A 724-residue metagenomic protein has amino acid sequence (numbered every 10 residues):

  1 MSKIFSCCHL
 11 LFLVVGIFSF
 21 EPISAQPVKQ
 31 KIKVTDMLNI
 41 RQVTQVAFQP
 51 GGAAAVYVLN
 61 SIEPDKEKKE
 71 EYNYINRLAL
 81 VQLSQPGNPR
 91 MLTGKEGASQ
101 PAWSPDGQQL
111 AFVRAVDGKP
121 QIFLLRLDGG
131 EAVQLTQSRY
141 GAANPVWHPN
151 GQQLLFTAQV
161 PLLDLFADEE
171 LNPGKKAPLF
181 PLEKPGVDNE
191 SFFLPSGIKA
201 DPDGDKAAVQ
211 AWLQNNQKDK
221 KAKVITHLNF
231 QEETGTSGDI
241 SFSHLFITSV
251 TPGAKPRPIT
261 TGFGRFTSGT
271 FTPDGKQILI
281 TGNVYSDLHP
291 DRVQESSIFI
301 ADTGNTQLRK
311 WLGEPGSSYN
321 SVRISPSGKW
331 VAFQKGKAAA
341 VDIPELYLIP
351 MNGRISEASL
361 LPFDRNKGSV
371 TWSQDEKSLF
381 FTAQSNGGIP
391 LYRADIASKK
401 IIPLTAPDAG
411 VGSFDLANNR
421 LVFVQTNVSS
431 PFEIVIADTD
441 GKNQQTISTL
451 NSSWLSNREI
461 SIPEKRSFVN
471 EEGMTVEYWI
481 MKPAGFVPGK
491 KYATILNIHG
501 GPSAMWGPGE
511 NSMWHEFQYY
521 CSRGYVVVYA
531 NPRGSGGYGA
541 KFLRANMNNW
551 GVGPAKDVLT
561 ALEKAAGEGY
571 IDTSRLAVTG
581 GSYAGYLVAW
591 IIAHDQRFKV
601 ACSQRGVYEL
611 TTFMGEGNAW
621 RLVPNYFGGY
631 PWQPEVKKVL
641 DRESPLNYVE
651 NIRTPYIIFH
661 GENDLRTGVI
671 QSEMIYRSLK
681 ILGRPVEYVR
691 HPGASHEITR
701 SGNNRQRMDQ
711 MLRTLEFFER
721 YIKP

Functional and structural regions predicted by a protein language model:
A47, V58-L59, E63-E67, L155 (+9 more regions): Non-catalytic accessory segments flanking enzyme active sites
P50-G51, P105-D106, P149-N150, P273-D274 (+3 more regions): Residue-level detector of Asp-centered blade-edge/turn motifs that repeat once per structural unit in beta-propeller
G52-A55, G107-A111, L154-L155, I278 (+3 more regions): Hydrophobic beta-strand positions that form the internal "hydrophobic ladder" of WD40/Gbeta-like beta-propeller blades
L59-R77, L92-S99, A111-F123, E131 (+11 more regions): A flexible loop/linker signature enriched in serine peptidases of the S9 family
Y74, E516-C521, Y529-P724: Active-site-proximal cap/loop segments of hydrolase catalytic domains
L83-P86, R126-G130, V250-A254, D302-T306 (+3 more regions): Short loop/turn segments that connect beta-strands within beta-propeller blades
V487-Y492, N497-Y538: Short substrate-entry loop that stabilizes the transition state in hydrolases
